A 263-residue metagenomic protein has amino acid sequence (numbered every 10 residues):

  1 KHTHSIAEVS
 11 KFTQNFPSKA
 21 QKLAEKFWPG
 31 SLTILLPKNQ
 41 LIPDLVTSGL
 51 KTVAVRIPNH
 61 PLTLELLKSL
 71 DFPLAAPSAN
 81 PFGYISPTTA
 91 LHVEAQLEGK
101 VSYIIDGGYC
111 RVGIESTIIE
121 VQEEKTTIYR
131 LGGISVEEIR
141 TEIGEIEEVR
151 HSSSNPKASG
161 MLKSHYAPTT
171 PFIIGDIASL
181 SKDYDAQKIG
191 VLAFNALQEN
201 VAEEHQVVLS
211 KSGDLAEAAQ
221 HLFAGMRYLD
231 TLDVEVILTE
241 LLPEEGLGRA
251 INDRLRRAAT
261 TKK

Functional and structural regions predicted by a protein language model:
K1-K263: Active-site-adjacent structural elements in enzyme catalytic cores
